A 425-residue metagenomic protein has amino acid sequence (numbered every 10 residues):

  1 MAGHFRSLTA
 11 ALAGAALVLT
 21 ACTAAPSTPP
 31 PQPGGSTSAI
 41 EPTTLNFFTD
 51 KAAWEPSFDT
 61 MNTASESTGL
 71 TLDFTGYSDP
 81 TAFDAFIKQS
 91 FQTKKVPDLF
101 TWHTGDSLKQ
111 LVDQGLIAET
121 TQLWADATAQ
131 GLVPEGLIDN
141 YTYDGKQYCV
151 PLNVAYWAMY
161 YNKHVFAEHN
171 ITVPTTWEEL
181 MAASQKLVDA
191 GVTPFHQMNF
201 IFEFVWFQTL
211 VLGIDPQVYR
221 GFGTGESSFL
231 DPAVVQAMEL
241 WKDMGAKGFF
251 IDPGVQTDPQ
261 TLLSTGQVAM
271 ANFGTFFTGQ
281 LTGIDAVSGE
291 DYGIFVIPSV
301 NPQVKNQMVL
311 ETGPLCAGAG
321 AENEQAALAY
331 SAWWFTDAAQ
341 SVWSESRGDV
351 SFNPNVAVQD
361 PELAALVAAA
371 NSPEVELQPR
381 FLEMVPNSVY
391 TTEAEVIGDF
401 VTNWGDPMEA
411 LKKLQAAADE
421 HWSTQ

Functional and structural regions predicted by a protein language model:
A2-A15, L19-K109, Q114, D126-A127 (+7 more regions): Conserved N-terminal structural module of periplasmic/extracytoplasmic solute-binding proteins
A25, T37, H103-W157, M181 (+2 more regions): Hinge/lid segment of periplasmic solute-binding proteins
P56, S331-F352: Periplasmic-binding protein-like
Q89-S90, P97-D98, T128-H164, T193-P194 (+2 more regions): A structural signal for short loop-to-beta-strand junctions that line the ligand-binding cleft of periplasmic/secreted
Q92, A167, P373-Q425: Conserved C-terminal helix/tail region of periplasmic/extracytoplasmic solute-binding proteins
L108-L116, G136-T172, N199-G223, V309-G318 (+1 more regions): Periplasmic solute-binding protein
I138-D139, F295-V296, S344-T392, D399: Long, aromatic- and glycine/proline-rich binding clefts that accommodate carbohydrate-like moieties
S184, T224-D252, I297: Glycine-centered hinge/linker elements that transmit conformational signals in sensory and ligand-binding systems
